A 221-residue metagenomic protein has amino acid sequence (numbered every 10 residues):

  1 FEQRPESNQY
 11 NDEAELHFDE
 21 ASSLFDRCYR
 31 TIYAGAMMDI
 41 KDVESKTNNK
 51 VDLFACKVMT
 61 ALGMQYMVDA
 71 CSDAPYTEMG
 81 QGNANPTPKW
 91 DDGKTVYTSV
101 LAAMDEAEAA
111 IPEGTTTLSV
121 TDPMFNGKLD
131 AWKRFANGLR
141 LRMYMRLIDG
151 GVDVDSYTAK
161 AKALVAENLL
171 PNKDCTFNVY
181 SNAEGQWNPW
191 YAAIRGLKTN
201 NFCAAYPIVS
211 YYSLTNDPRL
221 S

Functional and structural regions predicted by a protein language model:
R4-S221: Structured, solvent-exposed acidic/aromatic patches
